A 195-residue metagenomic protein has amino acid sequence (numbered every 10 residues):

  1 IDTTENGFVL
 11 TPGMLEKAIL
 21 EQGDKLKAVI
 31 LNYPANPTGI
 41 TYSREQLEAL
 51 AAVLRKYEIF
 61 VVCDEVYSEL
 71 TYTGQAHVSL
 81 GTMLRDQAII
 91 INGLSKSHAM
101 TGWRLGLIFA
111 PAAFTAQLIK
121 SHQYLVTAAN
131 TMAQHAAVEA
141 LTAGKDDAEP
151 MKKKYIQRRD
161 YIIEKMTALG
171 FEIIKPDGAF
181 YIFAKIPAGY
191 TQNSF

Functional and structural regions predicted by a protein language model:
I1-F195: PLP-dependent class I/II
